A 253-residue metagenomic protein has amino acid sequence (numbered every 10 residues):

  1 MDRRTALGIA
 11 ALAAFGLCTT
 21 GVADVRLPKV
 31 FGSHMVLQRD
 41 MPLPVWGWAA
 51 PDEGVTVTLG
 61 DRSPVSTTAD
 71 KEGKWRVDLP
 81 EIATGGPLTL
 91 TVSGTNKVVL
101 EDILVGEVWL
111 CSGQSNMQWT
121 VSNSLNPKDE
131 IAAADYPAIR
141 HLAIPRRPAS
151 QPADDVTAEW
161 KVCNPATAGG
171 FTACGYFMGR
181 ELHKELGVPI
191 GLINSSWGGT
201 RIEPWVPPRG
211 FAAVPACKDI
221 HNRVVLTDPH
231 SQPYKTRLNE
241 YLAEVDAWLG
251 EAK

Functional and structural regions predicted by a protein language model:
M1-D2, D24: Intrinsically disordered, low-complexity sequence elements enriched in Ser/Thr/Gly/Pro
R3-L7: N-terminal export leaders
G8-C18: Bacterial N-terminal signal peptides
V22-K253: Cell-envelope and extracellular/periplasmic
